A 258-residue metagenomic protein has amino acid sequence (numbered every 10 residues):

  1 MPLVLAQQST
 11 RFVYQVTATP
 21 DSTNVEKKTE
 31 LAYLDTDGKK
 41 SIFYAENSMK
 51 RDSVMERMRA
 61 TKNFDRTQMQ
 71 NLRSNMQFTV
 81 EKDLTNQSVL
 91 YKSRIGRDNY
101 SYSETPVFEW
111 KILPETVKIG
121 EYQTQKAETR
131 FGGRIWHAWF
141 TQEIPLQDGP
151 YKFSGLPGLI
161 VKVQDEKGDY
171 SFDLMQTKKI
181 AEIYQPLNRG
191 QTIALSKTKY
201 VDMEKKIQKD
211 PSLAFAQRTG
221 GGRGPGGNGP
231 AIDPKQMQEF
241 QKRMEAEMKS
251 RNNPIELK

Functional and structural regions predicted by a protein language model:
V4-E109, L113-T116, Q123, H137 (+1 more regions): Extracellular or lumenal secretory-pathway regions
I119-G120, F131: Structural motif
A127-G190: Gly/Pro-enriched, hydrophobic low-complexity segments that function as extracytoplasmic propeptides/linkers
